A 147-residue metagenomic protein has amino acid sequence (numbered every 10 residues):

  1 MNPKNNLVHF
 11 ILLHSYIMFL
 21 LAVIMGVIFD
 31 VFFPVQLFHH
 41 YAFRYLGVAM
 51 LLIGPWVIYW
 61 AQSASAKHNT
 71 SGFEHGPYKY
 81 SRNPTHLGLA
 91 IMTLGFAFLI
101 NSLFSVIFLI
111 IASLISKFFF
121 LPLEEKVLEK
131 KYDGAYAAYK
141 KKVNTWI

Functional and structural regions predicted by a protein language model:
M1-H75, L87-I147: Membrane-anchoring alpha-helices and their flanking helix-loop junctions
H75-S81: A short amphipathic helical element positioned immediately N-terminal to and/or at the very start of a transmembrane
